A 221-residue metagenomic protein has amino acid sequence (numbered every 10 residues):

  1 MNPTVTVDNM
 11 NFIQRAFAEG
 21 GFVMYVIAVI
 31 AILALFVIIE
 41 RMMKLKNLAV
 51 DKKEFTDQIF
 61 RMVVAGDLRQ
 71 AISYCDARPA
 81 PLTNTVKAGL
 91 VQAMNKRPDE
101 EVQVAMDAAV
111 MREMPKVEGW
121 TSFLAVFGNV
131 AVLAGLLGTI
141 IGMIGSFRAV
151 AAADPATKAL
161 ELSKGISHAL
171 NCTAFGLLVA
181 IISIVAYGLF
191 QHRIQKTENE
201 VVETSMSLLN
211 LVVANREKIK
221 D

Functional and structural regions predicted by a protein language model:
M1-E54, F190: Hydrophobic membrane-targeting segments
F12, F17-G20, T157-H168: Membrane-helix interfacial "entry" motifs
E19-M24, E113, V117-A131, G165 (+1 more regions): Loop-to-transmembrane-helix entry motif
G21, L35, A71, V86 (+3 more regions): Residue-level signature of catalytic and energy-coupling elements of molecular machines, predominantly ATP/GTP-dependent
M24-V37, A125-G135, V179-S183: Alpha-helical transmembrane segments of integral membrane proteins
L33, V37-M43, R97, G138-G145 (+3 more regions): Transmembrane alpha-helix boundary/anchor motif
V50-L137, I141-A156, L189-D221: Predominantly long cytosolic amphipathic alpha-helical stalk/bundle segments
L160-Q191: Pore-lining and gate-forming transmembrane alpha-helices of multi-pass membrane transport proteins
